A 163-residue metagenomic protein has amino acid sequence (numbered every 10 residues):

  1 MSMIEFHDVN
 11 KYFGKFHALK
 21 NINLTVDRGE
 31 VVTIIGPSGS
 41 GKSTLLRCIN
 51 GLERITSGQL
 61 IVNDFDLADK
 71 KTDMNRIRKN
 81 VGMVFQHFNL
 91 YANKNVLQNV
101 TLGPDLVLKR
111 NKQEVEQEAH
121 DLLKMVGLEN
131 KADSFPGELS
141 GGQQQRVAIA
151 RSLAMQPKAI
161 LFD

Functional and structural regions predicted by a protein language model:
S2-F162: ABC family nucleotide-binding domain
